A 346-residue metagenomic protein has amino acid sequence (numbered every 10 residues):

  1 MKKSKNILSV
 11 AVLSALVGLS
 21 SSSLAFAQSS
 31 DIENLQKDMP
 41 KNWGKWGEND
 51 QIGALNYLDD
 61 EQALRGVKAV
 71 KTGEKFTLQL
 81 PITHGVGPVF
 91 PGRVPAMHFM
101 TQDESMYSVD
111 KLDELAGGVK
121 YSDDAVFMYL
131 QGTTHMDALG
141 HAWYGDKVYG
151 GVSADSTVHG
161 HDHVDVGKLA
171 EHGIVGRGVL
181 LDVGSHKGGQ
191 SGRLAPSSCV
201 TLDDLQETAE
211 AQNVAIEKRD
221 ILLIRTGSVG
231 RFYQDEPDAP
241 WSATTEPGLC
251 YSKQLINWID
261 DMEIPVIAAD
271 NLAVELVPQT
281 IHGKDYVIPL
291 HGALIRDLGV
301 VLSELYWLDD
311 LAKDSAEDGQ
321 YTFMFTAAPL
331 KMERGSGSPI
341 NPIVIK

Functional and structural regions predicted by a protein language model:
M1, S23-A27: Short linear, low-complexity motifs centered on an aromatic residue
M1-K2, G18: Compositionally biased, low-complexity segments enriched in small residues
K2-A11: Bacterial N-terminal signal peptides that target proteins for export
V10-S22: Bacterial N-terminal signal peptides
F26-K346: Active-/binding-site microenvironments in catalytic and ligand-binding cores
